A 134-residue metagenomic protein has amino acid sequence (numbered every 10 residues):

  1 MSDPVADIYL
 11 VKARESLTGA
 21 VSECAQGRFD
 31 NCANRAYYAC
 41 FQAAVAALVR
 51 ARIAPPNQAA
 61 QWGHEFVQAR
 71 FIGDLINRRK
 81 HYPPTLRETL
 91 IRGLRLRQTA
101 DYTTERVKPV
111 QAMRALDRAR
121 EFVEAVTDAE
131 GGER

Functional and structural regions predicted by a protein language model:
M1-R134: Terminal alpha-helical segments
